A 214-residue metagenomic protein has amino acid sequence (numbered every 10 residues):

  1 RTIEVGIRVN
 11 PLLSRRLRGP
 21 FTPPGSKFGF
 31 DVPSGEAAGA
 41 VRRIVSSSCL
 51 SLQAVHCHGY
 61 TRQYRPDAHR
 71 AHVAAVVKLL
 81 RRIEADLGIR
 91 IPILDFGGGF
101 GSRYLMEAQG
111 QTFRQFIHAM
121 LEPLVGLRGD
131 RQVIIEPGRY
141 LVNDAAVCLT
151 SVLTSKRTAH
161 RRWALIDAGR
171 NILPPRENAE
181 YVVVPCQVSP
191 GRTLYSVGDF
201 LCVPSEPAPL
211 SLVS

Functional and structural regions predicted by a protein language model:
R1-I93, A159, L165: Active-site-proximal beta-alpha core segment in soluble small-molecule metabolic enzymes
I3, I89-P92, Q111, Q115-H118 (+2 more regions): Acidic/histidine-enriched ion/cofactor-binding microenvironments in catalytic or ligand-binding pockets
P20-T22, I44, C49, L87 (+6 more regions): Solvent-exposed alpha-helices and their adjacent loops that cap or buttress functional pockets in soluble metabolic
A38-V41, A74-V77, I117-L121, L149-T150 (+1 more regions): Predominant activation on well-ordered alpha-helical scaffold segments within soluble catalytic domains
H56, D95, D199-L201: Glycine-rich anion-binding loop/nest that anchors nucleotide
H58-Y60, L94-R103, P137-Y140: Glycine-rich beta-strand-to-loop/alpha-helix junction loops that act as flexible
Q63-H72, R103-F116, N143-T154, L210-V213: Short glycine/threonine-rich loop-to-helix capping motif typified by GTGT followed within a few residues by an Asp-Pro
A119, R128-S214: Charged (often Lys/Glu-rich) extended helix/loop segments that serve as interaction or gating elements
